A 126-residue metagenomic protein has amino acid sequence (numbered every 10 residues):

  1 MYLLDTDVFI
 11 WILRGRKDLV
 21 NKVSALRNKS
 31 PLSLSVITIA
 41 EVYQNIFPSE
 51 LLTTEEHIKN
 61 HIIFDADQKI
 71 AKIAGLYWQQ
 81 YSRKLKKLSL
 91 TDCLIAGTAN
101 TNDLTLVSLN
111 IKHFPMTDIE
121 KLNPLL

Functional and structural regions predicted by a protein language model:
M1, A96, N100-L126: Acidic, PIN/NYN-like endoribonuclease modules and their adjacent C-terminal/linker elements
M1-L34, Y43-K59: Short, well-structured N-terminal submotif of metal-dependent ribonuclease cores
D5-D7, L34-S35, L88-S89, N110 (+1 more regions): Histidine- and aromatic-rich ligand-binding microenvironments
D5-T6, V42, A74, A99 (+1 more regions): Generic structural signal for small/hydrophobic residues in well-ordered secondary structure, especially within
V8-F9, T38, I70, L94-I95 (+1 more regions): Alpha-helix capping/helix-boundary segments
V20, I39, L51, A71-A74 (+1 more regions): A general structural signal for well-ordered alpha-helical segments in protein cores
S49-T53, Y81-S82, N123-L126: Short, hinge-like loop/turn segments at secondary-structure boundaries
I63-L109: Active-site neighborhoods of divalent-metal-dependent phosphate/nucleic-acid chemistry enzymes
